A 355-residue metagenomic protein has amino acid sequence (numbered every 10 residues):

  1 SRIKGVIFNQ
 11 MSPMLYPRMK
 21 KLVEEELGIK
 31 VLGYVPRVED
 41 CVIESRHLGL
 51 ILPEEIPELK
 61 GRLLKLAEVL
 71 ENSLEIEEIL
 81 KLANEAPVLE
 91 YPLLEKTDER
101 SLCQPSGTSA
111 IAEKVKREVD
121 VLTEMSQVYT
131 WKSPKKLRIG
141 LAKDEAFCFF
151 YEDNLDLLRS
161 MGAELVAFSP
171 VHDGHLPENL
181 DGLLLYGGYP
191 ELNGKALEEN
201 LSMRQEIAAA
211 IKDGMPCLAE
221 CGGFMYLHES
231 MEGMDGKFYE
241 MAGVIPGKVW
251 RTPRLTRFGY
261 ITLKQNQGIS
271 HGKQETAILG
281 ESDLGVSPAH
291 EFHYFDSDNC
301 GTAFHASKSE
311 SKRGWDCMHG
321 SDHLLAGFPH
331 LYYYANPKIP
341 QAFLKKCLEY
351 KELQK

Functional and structural regions predicted by a protein language model:
S1-K96: Internal gly/pro-rich beta-alpha loop/helix module that stabilizes soluble enzyme cofactors or their anionic handles
I3, P134-K135, F147-R159, E164-V166 (+1 more regions): C-terminal and late-domain segments of enzyme folds
I7, L184-Y186, F328: Structural motif
P57-D98, L122-M125, Y129, S133-K136 (+2 more regions): NTP-binding/hydrolysis catalytic cores, primarily Walker-type P-loop NTPases
P134-L201, Q205-A210: Phosphate-binding active sites in nucleotide-utilizing proteins
P190-G272: Cysteine-nucleophile active-site neighborhood
